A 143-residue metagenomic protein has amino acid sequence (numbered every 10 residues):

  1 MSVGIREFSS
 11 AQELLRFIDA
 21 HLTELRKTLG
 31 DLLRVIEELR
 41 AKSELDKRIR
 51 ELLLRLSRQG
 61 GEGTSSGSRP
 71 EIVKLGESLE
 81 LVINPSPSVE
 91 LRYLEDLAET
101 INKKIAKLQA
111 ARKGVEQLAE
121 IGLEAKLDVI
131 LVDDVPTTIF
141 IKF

Functional and structural regions predicted by a protein language model:
M1-G30, V82: Short, charge-rich amphipathic alpha-helices with coiled-coil/heptad character
G4, G30, G60-G63, G67 (+3 more regions): Residue-identity detector for glycine
R16, A20, E24-K27, D31-R34 (+5 more regions): Charged/polar, solvent-exposed surface patches and flexible loops
T28-I72: Extended alpha-helical coiled-coil "stalk/arm" regions that act as elongated linkers or oligomerization scaffolds
L45-R55, V89-T138, F143: Coiled-coil termination/hinge junctions
R69-Y93: Short, glycine/alanine-rich amphipathic alpha-helical segment that often forms an alpha-turn-alpha hairpin
